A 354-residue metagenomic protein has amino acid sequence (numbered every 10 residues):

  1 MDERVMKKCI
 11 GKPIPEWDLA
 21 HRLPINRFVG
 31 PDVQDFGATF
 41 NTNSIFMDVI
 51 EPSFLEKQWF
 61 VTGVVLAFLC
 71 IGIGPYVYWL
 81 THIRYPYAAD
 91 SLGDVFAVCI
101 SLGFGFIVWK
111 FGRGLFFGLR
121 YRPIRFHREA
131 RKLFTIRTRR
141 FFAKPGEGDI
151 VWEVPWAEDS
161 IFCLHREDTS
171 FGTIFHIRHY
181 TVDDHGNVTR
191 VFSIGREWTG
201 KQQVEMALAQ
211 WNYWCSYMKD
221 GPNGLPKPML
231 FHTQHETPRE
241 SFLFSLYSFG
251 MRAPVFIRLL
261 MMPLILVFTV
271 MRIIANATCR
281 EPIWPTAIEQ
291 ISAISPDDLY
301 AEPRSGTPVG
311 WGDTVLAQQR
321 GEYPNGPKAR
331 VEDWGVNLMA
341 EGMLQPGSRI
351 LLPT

Functional and structural regions predicted by a protein language model:
M1-T39: Short, non-transmembrane cytosolic segments of multipass membrane proteins
F40-E56, F175-I177: Short, hydrophobic/proline-enriched secondary-structure or compact coil segments at domain edges
T42-I45, W214-Y217, G221-F249: Juxtamembrane amphipathic/hinge helix adjacent to a transmembrane helix
V49-Y121, P238-T354: Alpha-helical transmembrane spans
W109-R125, R140-P145, R166-E167: Catalytic micro-motifs at enzyme active sites that drive phosphoryl/nucleotidyl and oxygen chemistry
H127-F141: Membrane-cytosol interface motif
K132-L133, K144-D168: Phosphoinositide-dependent membrane-docking surfaces
W156-M229: A membrane-cytosol interface segment of integral membrane proteins
